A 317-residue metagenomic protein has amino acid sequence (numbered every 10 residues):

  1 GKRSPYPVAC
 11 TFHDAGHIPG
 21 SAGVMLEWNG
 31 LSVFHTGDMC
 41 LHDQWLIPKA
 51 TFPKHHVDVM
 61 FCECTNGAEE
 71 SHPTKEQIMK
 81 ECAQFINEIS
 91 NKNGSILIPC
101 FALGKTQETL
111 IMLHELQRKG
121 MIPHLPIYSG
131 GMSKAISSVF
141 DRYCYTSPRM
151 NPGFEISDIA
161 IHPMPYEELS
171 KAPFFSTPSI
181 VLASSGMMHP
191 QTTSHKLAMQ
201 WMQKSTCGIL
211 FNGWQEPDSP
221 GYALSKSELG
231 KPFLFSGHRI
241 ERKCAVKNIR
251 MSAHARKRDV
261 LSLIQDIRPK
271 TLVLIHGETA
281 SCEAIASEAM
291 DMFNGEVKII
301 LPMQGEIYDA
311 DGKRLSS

Functional and structural regions predicted by a protein language model:
G1-E108, H114-M121, P126: His/Asp/Glu-rich metal-coordinating catalytic cores of metallo-dependent phosphodiesterases/hydrolases acting on
C10-F12, F140-P148, L261-I264, D311-S317: Short, surface-exposed amphipathic charged segments that create phosphate/polyanion-binding patches used for binding
F12-A15, F34-M39, F61-T65, I98-F101 (+7 more regions): Active-site neighborhood of phospho(di)ester-bond hydrolases with catalytic His/Asp-centered motifs
S32-T36, H42, C64-P73, I98-C100 (+3 more regions): Acidic/glycine-enriched edge-of-secondary-structure segments
F52-H56, I122, M199-S205, I264-R268: Short, conserved loop/helix-junction motifs that constitute active-site signature segments in enzyme catalytic cores
C82-P220, I275-H276, M290, G295: Hard-cation-handling environments
M187-V246, R250-L263: Catalytic metal-binding core of the metallo-beta-lactamase
K247-S317: Internal alpha/beta domain cores that form substrate/cofactor-binding pockets in large enzymes and binding proteins
